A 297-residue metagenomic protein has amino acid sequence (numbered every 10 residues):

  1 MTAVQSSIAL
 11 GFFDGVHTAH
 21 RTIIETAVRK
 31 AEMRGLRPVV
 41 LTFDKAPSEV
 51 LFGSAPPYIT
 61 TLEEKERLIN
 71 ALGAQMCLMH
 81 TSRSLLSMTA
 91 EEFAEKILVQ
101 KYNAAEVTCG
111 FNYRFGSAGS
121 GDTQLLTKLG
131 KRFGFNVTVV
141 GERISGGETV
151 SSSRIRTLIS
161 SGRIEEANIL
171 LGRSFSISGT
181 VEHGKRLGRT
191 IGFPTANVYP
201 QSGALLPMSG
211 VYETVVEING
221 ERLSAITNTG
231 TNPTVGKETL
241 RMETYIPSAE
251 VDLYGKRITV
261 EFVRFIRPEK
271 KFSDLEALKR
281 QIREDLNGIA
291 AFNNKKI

Functional and structural regions predicted by a protein language model:
M1, S84-S87, I144-E148: A short acidic, often aromatic-flanked loop/helix-cap motif at beta-alpha or helix-coil junctions that lines enzyme
T2-T61: N-terminal catalytic cores of NTP/NDP-binding nucleotidyl/phosphoryl-transfer enzymes
H17, I69, V107, A167 (+2 more regions): Residue-level signal for inorganic ion chemistry
E49-F111, F115-F133: N-terminal Rossmann-like or analogous alpha/beta NTP/dinucleotide-binding catalytic cores that position adenine
G130-G230: Glycine-rich, Lys/Arg-enriched anion-binding loops that position phosphate/diphosphate groups for phosphoryl
G184-I297: Phosphate/ribose-recognition catalytic cores of enzymes acting on nucleotide-derived substrates
